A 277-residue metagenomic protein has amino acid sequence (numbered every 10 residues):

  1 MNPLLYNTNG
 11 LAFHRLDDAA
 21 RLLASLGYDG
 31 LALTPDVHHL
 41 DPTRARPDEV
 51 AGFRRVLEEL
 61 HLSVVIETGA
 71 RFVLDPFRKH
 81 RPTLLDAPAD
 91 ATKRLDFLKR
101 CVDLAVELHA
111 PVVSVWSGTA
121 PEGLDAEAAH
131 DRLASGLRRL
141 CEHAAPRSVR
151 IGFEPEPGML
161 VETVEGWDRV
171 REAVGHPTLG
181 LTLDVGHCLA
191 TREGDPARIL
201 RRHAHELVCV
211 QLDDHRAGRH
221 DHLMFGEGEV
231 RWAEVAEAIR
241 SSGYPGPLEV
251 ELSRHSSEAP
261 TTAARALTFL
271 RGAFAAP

Functional and structural regions predicted by a protein language model:
M1-L5, A12-G27, E58, H109 (+3 more regions): Histidine-acidic metal/acid-base catalytic patches
M1-V106, R138, H176, H205 (+1 more regions): N-terminal pre-domain/capping segments
N7-L11, T34-H38, G69-R71, G118-A120 (+4 more regions): Active-site beta-loop-alpha junctions enriched in small/polar residues
R15-D18, E58-E59, V73-G180, P260: Active-site acidic/histidine proton-transfer and metal-coordination neighborhood in alpha/beta enzyme cores
D29-G30, S63, P111, R150 (+1 more regions): Residue-level detector of anion-binding/catalytic polar loops
H38-D41, D75-P76, T83-L84, P121-A126 (+2 more regions): A short acidic, helix-capping loop that chelates divalent metal ions and anchors anionic groups
T43-V50, A87-A91, G123-H130, L160 (+3 more regions): Flexible, glycine- and charge-enriched loops at secondary-structure boundaries
